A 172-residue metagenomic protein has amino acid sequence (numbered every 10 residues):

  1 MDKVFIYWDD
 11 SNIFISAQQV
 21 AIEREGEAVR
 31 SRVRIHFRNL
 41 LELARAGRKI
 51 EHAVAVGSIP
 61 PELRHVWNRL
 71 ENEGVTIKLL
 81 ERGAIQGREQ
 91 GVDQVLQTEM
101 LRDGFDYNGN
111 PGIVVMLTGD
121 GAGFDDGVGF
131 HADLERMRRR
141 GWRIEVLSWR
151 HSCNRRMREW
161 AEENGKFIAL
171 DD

Functional and structural regions predicted by a protein language model:
M1-T98, R138-S152: Domain-level signal for Mg2+-assisted phosphodiester chemistry and nucleotide/NA-binding surfaces in nucleic-acid
S16, F124-V128, R155-M157: Extracytoplasmic/secreted cell-surface and envelope-processing proteins
V33-R34, A161-D172: Acidic, Ser/Thr-rich peripheral helices and adjacent loops at domain boundaries
L41, W67, H131-E135, M157-R158: Short amphipathic alpha-helical segments and helix-helix/interface helices
V56-S58, I113-G119: Acidic beta-strand-to-loop metal/phosphate-binding motif
D106-G112: Glycine-rich phosphate-binding loop signature in dinucleotide/nucleotide-binding domains
A122-R140, D171: Acidic, low-complexity intrinsically disordered regions
H151-G165: Glycine-rich, charge-decorated loop segments at or immediately adjacent to ligand/cofactor-binding or catalytic sites
